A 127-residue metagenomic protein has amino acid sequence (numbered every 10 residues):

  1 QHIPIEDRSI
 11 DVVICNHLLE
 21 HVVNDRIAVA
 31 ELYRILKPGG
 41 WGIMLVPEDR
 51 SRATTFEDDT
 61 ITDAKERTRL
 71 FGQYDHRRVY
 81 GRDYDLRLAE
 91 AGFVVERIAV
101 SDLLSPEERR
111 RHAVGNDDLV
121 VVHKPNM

Functional and structural regions predicted by a protein language model:
Q1-H2, R50: Class I SAM-dependent methyltransferase SAM/SAH-binding core
H2-V13: A short acidic, Gly/Pro-enriched loop at the edge of an enzyme's catalytic core that lines a small-molecule cofactor
D11-V23: A short SAM/SAH-binding and catalytic strip from SAM-dependent methyltransferases
V23-M127: S-adenosyl-L-methionine-dependent methyltransferase catalytic module, highlighting the catalytic core
